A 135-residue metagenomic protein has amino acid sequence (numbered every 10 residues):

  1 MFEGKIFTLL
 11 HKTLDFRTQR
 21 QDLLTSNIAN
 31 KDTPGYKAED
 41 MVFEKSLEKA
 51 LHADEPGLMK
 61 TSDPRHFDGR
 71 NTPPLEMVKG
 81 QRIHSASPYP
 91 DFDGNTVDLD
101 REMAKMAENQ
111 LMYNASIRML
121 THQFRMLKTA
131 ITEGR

Functional and structural regions predicted by a protein language model:
M1-R135: Amphipathic alpha-helical polymerization modules
